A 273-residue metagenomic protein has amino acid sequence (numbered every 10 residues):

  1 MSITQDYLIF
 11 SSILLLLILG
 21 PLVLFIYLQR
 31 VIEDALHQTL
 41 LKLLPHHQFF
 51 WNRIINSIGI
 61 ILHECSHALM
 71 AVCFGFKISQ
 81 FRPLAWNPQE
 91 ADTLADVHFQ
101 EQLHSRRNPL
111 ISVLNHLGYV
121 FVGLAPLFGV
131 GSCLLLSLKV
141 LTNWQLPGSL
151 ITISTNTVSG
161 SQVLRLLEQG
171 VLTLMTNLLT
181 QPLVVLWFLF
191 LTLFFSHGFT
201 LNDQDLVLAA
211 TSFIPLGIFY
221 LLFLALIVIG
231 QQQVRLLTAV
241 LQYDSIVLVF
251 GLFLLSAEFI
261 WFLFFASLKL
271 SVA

Functional and structural regions predicted by a protein language model:
I3-H37, A91-R235, Q242, I246-F253 (+2 more regions): Metalloprotease/metallohydrolase-associated module, dominated by Zn2+-dependent proteases
E33, H37-R107: Small-residue-rich helix-interface/hinge motifs
V72-F76, L84, L135, I214 (+1 more regions): Hydrophobic alpha-helical membrane-insertion segments
A266-A273: Short, charged juxtamembrane terminal tails flanking transmembrane helices
